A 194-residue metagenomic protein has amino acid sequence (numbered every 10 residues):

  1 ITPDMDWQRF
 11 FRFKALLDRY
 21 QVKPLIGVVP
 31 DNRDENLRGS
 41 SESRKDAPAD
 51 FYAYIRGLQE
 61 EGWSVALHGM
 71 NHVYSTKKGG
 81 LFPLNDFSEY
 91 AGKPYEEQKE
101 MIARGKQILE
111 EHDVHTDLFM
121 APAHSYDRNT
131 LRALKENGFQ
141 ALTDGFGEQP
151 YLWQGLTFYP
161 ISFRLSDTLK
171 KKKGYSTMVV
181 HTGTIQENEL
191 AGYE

Functional and structural regions predicted by a protein language model:
I1, V29-D31, M70-H72, F146-G147 (+2 more regions): Active-site beta-loop-alpha junctions enriched in small/polar residues
I1-D4, A66, M70, L84-D86 (+1 more regions): Active-site groove signature of glycoside hydrolases
I1-M5, L37-D46, F87-E96, V179-I185: The substrate-binding groove and active-site-proximal loops of carbohydrate-active enzymes, especially glycoside
I1-S64, I108, H115, A191: Active-site beta->alpha N-cap acidic-glycine motif
P3, R19-Y20, H112, N137 (+1 more regions): Catalytic grooves of carbohydrate-active enzymes
P24-I26, V65-H68, T116-F119, A141-D144 (+1 more regions): Hydrophobic faces of well-ordered beta-strands that scaffold small-molecule active sites in alpha/beta enzyme cores
V73-N85: Short, flexible, mixed-charge acidic loops at enzyme active sites
E89-R164, E187, A191: Catalytic domains of cell-wall/extracellular-matrix polysaccharide-remodeling enzymes, centered on de-N-acetylation
